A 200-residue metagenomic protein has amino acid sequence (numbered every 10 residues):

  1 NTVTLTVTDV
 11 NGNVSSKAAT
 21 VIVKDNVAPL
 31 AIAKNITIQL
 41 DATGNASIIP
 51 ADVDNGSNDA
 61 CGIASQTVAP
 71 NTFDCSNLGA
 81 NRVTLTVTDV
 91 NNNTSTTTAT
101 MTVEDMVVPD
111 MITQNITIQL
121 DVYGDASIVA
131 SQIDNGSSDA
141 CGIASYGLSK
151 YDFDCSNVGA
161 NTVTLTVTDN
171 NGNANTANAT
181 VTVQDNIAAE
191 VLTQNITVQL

Functional and structural regions predicted by a protein language model:
N1-L200: Proline-threonine-serine-rich low-complexity tracts
